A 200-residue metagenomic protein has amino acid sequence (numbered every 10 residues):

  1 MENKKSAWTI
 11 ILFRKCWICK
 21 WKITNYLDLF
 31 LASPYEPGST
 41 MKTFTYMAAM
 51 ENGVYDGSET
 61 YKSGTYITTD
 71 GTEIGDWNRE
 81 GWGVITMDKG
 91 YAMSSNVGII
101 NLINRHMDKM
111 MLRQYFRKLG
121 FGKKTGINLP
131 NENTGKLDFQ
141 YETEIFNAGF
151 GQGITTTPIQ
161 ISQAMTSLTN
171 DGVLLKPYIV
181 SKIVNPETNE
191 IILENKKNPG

Functional and structural regions predicted by a protein language model:
M1-Y35, F44-G200: Beta-lactam-recognizing serine transpeptidase/beta-lactamase-like catalytic domain environment
